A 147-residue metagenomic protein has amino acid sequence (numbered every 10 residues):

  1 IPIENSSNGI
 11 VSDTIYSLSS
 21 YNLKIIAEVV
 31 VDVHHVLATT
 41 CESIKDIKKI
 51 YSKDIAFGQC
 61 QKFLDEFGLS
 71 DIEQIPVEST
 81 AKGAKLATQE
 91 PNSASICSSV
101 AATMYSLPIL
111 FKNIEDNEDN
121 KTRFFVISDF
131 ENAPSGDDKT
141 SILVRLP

Functional and structural regions predicted by a protein language model:
I1-P147: Domain-level signature for soluble enzymes in the chorismate/prephenate branch of the shikimate pathway
